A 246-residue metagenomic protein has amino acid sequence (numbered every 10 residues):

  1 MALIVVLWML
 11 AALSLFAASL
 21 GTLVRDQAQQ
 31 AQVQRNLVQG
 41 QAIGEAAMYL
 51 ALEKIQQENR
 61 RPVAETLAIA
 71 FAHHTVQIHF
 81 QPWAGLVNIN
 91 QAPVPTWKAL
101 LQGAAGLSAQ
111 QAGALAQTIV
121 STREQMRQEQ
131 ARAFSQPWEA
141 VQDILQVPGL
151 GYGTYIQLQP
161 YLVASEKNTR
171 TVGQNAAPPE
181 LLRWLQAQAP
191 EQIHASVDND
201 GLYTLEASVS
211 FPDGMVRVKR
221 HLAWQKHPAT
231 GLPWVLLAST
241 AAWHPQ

Functional and structural regions predicted by a protein language model:
M1-A11, L15-Q246: Compositionally biased linear targeting/interaction segments
